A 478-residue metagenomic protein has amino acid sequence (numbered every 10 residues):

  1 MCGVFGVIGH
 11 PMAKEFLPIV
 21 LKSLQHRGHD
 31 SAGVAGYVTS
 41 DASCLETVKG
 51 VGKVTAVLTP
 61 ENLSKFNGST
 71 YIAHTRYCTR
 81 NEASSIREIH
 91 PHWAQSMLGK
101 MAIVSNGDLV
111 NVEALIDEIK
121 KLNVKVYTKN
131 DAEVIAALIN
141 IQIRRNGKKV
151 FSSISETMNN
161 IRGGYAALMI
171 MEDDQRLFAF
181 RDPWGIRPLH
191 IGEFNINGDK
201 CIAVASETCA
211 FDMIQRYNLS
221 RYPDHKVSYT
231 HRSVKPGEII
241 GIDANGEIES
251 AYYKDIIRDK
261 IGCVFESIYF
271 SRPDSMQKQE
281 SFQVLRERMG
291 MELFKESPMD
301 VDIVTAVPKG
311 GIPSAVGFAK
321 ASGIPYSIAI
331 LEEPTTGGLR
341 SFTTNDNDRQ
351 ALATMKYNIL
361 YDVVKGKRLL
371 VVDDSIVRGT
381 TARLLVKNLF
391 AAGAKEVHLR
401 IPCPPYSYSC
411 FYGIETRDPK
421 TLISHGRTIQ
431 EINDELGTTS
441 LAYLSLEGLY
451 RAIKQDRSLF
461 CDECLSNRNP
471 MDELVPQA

Functional and structural regions predicted by a protein language model:
M1-K235, G241-V301, V307, E396: Conserved short alpha-helical segments that host acidic/polar catalytic motifs at enzyme active sites
M12-K14, T79-R80, N111, L177 (+8 more regions): Flexible loop/turn segments at secondary-structure boundaries
L58, E133-L138, Y326-L339, E435-I453: A conserved beta-strand->alpha-helix junction
V124, R145, N197, P298-D302 (+3 more regions): Secondary-structure transition/capping motifs at alpha-helix termini and the adjoining loop/turn into the next element
E156, A167, A210, Y217-Y222 (+7 more regions): Phosphate/diphosphate-binding loops
M158, R216, T230-H231, D255 (+1 more regions): PRPP-dependent phosphoribosyltransferase catalytic core
D274-S275, V301-I328: Hydrophobic alpha-helical segments characteristic of transmembrane helices in integral membrane transporters
G323-L369, G379-T380, S407-G413: Short, glycine/charge-rich flexible loops or terminal/linker lids adjacent to PRPP-binding catalytic cores
